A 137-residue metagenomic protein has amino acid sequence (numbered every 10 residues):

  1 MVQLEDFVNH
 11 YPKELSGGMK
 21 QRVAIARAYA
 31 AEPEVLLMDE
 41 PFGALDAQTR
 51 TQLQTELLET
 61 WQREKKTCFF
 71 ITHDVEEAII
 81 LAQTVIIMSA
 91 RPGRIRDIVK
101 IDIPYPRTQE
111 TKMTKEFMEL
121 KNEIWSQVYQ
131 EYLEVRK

Functional and structural regions predicted by a protein language model:
M1-F7, E59: Conserved ABC ATPase "signature" region
H10-K13, A31: Conserved signature/switch motifs of ABC ATPase nucleotide-binding domains
I25: Hydrophobic anchor residue at the start of the ABC signature
L36-D39: Catalytic Walker B motif of ABC-type/P-loop ATPase nucleotide-binding domains
R50-E64: Helical segment within the ABC ATPase nucleotide-binding domain
K66-I71: Conserved H-loop
I80-I87: Conserved catalytic segment of ABC-fold P-loop ATPases
